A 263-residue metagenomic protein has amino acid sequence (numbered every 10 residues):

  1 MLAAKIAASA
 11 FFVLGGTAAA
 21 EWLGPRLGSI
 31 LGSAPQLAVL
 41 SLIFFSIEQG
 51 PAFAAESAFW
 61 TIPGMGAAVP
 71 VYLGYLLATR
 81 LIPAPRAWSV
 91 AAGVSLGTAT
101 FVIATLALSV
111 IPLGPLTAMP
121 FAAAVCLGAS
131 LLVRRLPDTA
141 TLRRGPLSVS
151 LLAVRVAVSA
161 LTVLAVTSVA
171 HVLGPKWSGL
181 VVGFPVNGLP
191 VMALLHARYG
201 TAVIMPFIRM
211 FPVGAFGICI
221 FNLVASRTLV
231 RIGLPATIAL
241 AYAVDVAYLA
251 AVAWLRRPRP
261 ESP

Functional and structural regions predicted by a protein language model:
M1-S9, L31-P35, F53-P70, P115-L127 (+2 more regions): Structural signature of hydrophobic alpha-helical transmembrane segments
V13-R26, P70-P85, L132-R143, M192-A202 (+1 more regions): C-terminal ends of transmembrane helices
L27-Q36, A84-T98, L116-A123, R143-V158 (+1 more regions): Cytoplasmic-side transmembrane-helix entry/capping segments in multi-pass membrane proteins
F45-S46, I103-L113, A160-V172, I218-P235: Hydrophobic alpha-helical transmembrane segments in multi-pass integral membrane proteins
P51-P63, P70-P120: Membrane-interface helix-loop-helix junctions at boundaries between adjacent transmembrane segments
T98-I103, P120-R134, D245-A251: Hydrophobic core of alpha-helical transmembrane segments in multi-pass integral membrane proteins
L136-W177: Selected transmembrane alpha-helices and immediately adjacent juxtamembrane segments of polytopic inner-membrane
L161-R198, M205: Transmembrane helical segments that form the transport core of multi-pass membrane transport proteins
